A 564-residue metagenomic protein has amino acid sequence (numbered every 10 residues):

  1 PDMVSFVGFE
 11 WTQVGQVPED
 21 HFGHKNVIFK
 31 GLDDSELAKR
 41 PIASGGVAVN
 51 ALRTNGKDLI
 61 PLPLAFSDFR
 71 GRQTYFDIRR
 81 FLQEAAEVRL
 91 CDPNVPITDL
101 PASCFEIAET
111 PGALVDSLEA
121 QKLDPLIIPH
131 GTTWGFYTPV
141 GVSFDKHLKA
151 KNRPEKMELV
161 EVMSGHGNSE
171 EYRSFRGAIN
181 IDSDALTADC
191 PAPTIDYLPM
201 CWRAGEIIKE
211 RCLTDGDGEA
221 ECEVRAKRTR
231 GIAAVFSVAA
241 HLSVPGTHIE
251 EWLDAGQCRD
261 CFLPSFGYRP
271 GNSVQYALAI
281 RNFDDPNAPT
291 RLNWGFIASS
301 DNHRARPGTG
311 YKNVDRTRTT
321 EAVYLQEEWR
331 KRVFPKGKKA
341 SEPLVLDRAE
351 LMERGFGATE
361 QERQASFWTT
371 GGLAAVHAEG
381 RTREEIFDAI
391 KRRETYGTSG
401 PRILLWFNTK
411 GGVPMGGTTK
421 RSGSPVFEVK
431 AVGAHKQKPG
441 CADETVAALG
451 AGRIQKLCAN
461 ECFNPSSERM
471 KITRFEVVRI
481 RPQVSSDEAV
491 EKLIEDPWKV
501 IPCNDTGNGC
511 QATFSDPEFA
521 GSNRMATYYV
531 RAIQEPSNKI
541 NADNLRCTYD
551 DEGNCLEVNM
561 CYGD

Functional and structural regions predicted by a protein language model:
P1-G23, L32: Hydrophobic or amphipathic alpha-helical targeting/insertion segments
Q13-Q16, Y75-F105, E109-D564: C-terminal functional module detector
I28-F29: Long, charge-dense tracts
D33-A38: Short helix-loop capping/hinge motifs at secondary-structure junctions, enriched in acidic/polar residues
K39-V47, T194-Y197: Extended, charge-rich low-complexity interaction segments
I42-F66: Compact, glycine/acidic-enriched structural inserts
P61-S67, G205, F514: A short, charged
